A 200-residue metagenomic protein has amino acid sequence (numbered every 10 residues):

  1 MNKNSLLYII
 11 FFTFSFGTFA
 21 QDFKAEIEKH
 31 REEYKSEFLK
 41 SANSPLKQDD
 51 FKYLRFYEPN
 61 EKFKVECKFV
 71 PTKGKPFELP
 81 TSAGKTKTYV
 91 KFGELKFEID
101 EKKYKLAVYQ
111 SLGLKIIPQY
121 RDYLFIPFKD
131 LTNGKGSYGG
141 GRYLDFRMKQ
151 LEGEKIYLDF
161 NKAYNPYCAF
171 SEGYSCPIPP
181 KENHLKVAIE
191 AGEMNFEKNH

Functional and structural regions predicted by a protein language model:
M1-A25: Bacterial Sec-dependent N-terminal signal peptides
Q21-P76: Start-of-domain marker
K24, Y164-H200: Extended, aromatic/histidine-rich regions of cofactor-dependent oxidoreductases associated with respiratory
F63, P76-T81, G93, E182 (+1 more regions): Terminal leader/tail segments of proteins
F69, V108-Q110, D130-T132, F160-Y164 (+1 more regions): A mature extracytoplasmic/lumenal domain signature
L79-G140: Mid-length scaffold segments of soluble, non-membrane domains
Y104-L106, I156, L185-V187: Short beta-strand segments
F125-Y164: Acidic, glycine-rich flexible loop segments
